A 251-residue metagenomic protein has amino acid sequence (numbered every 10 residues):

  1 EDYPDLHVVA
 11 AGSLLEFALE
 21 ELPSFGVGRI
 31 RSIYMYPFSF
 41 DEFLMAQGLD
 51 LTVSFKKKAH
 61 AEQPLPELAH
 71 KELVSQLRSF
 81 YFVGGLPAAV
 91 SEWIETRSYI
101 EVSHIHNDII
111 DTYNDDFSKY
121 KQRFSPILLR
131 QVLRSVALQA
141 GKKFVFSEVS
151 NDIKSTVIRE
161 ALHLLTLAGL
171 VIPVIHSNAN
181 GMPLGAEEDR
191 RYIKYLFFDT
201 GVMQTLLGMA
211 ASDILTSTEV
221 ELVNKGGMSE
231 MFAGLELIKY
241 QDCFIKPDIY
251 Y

Functional and structural regions predicted by a protein language model:
E1-V9: Conserved Walker B catalytic segment
D5, S13, L19-L138: Interdomain motor-coupling "hinge/lid" segment immediately C-terminal to the ATP-binding subdomain of NTP-driven enzymes
V9, R31-I33, L196, Y250: Hydrophobic/aromatic beta-strand patches that form the interior of the parallel beta-sheet core in alpha/beta enzyme
S13-L14, H176: An acidic- and aromatic-residue-enriched active-site/binding cleft used to recognize and process polar
L14-L15, V202: Alpha-helix capping/helix-boundary segments
V90-Y251: Accessory nucleic acid-recognition modules appended to NTPase machines
